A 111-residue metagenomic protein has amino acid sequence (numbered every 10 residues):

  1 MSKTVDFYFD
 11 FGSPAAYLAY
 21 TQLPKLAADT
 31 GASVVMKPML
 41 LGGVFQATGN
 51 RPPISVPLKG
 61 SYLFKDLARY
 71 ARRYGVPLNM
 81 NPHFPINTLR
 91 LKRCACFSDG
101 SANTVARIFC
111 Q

Functional and structural regions predicted by a protein language model:
S2-D6: Extreme N-terminal starter segment of soluble prokaryotic enzymes
Y8-G12: Aromatic-flanked redox-active Cys/Sec active sites in thiol-based oxidoreductases, especially the WC-centered
A15-Q111: Structural alpha/beta surface segment adjacent to cysteine/selenocysteine redox centers across thiol/disulfide enzymes
